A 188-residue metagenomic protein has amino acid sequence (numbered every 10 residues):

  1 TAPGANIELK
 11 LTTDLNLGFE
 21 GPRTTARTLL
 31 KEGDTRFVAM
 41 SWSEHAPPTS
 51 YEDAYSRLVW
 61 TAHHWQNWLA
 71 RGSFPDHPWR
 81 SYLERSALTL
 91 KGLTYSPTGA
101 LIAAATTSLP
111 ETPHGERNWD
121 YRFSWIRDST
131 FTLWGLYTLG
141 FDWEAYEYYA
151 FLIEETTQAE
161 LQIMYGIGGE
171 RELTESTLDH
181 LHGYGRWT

Functional and structural regions predicted by a protein language model:
T1-T188: Acidic, mature catalytic/reactive cores of soluble proteins
